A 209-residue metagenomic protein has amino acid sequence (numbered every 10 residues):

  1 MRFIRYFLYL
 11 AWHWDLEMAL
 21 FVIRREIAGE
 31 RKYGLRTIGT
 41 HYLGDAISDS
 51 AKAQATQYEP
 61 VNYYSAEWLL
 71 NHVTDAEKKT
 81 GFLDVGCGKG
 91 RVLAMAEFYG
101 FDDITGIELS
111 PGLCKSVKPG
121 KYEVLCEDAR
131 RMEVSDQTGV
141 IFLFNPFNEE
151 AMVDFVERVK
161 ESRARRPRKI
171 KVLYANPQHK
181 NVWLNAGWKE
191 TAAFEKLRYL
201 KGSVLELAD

Functional and structural regions predicted by a protein language model:
M1-E77: S-adenosyl-L-methionine
K79-G86: Conserved class I S-adenosyl-L-methionine
G90-A94: Glycine-rich SAM-binding Motif I of class I
D102-T105: Short beta-strand element of Class I
S110: Conserved SAM/SAH-binding beta-strand->alpha-helix loop
V117: Conserved SAM-binding loop
K121-A129: Conserved SAM-binding strand-loop segment of SAM-dependent methyltransferases
E150-V204: C-terminal substrate-binding/active-site "lid" region of AdoMet-derived donor-dependent transferases
